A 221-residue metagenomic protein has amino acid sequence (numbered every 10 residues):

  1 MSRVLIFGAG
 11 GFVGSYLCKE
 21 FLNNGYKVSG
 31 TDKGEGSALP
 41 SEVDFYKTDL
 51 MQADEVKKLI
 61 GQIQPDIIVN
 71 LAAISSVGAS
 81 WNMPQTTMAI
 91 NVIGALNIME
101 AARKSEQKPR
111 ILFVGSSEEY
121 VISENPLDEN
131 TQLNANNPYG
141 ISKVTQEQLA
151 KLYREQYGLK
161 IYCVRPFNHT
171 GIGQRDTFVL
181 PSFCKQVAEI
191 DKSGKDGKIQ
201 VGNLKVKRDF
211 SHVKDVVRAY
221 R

Functional and structural regions predicted by a protein language model:
V4-L22: N-terminal Rossmann NAD(P)H-binding glycine-rich loop of SDR-like oxidoreductase domains
Y26-E35: Conserved glycine-rich Rossmann-like NAD(P)H-binding loop of the short-chain dehydrogenase/reductase
D44-I67: Conserved Rossmann-fold cofactor-binding substructure of NAD(P)-dependent oxidoreductases
D66-V69, L112: N-terminal Rossmann-like NAD(P) cofactor-binding module of classical short-chain dehydrogenase/reductase
L71-S75, G115-S116: Conserved NAD(P)H cofactor-binding loop of Rossmann-fold oxidoreductase domains
N82-E100, K104, R110, E118-C163 (+1 more regions): Catalytic helix-loop patch of NAD(P)-dependent Rossmann-fold dehydrogenases
N125-P126, Q148-D209, V213-R221: NAD(P)-dependent short-chain dehydrogenase/reductase
